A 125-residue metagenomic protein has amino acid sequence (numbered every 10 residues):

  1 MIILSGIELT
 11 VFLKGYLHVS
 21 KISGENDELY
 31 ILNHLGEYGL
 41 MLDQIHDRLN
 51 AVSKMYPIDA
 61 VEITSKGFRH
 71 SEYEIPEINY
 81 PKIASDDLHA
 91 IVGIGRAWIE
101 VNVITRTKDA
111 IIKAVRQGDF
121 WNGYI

Functional and structural regions predicted by a protein language model:
M1-S5, V11-D27, E37-I125: Charged catalytic cores and adjacent phosphate/nucleic-acid-binding surfaces used for phosphate/nucleic-acid chemistry
I31-L35: Acidic beta-strand-to-loop metal/phosphate-binding motif
